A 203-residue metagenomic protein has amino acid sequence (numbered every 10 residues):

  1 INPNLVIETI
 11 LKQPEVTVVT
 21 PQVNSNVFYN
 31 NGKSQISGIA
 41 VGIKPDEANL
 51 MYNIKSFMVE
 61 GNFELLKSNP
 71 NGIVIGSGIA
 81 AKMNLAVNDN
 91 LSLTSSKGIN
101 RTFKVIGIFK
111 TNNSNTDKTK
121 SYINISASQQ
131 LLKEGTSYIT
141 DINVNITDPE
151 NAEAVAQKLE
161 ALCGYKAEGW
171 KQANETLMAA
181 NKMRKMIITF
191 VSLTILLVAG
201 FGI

Functional and structural regions predicted by a protein language model:
I1-S37: Hydrophobic, regular-secondary-structure patches
N2, N30-G32, S37, N49-I54 (+5 more regions): Solvent-exposed, non-transmembrane alpha-helical starts
P14-T17, M83, C163, K185: Structural motif
V23-S25, I36-K44, V59-S126: Hydrophobic secondary-structure segments that place a key small or acidic residue at a functional site
S96-I188: Mechanotransmission and gating elements of multispan inner-membrane complexes involved in transport and envelope
K182-I203: Hydrophobic alpha-helical transmembrane segments of multi-pass inner-membrane transport and secretion
